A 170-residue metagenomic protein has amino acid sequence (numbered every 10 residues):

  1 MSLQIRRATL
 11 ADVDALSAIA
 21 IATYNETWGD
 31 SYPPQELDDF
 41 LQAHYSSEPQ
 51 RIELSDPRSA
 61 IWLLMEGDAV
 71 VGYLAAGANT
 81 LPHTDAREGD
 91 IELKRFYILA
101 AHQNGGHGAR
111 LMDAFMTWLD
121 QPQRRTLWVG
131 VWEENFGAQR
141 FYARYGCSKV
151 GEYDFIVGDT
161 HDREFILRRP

Functional and structural regions predicted by a protein language model:
L3, R7-V13, S17-Y32, D38-A101 (+4 more regions): Acetyl-CoA-dependent GNAT
W62, R87-I91, R125-Q139, A143-P170: C-terminal "cap" of GNAT-fold acetyltransferases
L99-A101, G105, E133-E134: Active-site acidic-Proline motif in GNAT/NAT acetyltransferases
